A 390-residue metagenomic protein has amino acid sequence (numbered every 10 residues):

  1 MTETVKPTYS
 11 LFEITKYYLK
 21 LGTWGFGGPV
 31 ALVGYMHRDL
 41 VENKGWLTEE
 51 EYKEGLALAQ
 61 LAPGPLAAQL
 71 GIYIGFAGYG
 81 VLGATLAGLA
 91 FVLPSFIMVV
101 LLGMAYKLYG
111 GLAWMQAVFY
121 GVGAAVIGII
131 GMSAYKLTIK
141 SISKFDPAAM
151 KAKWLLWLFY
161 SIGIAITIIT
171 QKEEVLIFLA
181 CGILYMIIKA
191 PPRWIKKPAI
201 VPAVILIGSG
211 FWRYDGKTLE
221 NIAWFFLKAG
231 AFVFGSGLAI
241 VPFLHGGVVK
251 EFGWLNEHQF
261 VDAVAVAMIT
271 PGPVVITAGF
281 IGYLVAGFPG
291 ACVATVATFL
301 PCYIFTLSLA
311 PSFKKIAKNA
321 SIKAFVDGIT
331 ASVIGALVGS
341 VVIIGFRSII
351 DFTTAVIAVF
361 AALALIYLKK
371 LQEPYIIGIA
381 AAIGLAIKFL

Functional and structural regions predicted by a protein language model:
M1-A62, Q69, Y73-T270, V274-L390: Multi-pass membrane proteins that catalyze or facilitate reactions on polyprenyl-/lipid-phosphate substrates and their
